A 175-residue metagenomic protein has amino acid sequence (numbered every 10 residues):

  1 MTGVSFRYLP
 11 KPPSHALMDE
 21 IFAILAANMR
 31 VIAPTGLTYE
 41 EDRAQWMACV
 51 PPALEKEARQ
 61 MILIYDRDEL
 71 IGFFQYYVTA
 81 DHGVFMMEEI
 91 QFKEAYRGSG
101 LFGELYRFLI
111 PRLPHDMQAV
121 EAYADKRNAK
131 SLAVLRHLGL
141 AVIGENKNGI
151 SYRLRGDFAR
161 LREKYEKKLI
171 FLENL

Functional and structural regions predicted by a protein language model:
M1-A23, R160-L175: Conserved N-terminal entry element of GNAT/NAT acetyltransferase domains
Y8-M18, F22-V84, E88, K93 (+1 more regions): Acetyl-CoA-dependent GNAT
R59, K147-S151: Short hydrophobic/aromatic beta-strand or adjacent loop that forms the aromatic wall/cage of a ligand/substrate-binding
E88-G98, A124-D125: A short, internal acetyl-CoA/4′-phosphopantetheine-binding micro-motif in the GNAT/acyltransferase core
F92, G98-P111, A133, H137: Conserved acetyl-CoA-binding loop-helix of GNAT-fold acetyltransferases
L113-D125: Conserved GNAT acetyl-CoA-binding A-motif
K126-G144: Conserved active-site alpha-helix within GNAT-family acetyltransferase domains
R153-A159: Short beta-strand-to-coil "C-cap" segments at the C-terminal boundary of structured domains/repeats, marking
